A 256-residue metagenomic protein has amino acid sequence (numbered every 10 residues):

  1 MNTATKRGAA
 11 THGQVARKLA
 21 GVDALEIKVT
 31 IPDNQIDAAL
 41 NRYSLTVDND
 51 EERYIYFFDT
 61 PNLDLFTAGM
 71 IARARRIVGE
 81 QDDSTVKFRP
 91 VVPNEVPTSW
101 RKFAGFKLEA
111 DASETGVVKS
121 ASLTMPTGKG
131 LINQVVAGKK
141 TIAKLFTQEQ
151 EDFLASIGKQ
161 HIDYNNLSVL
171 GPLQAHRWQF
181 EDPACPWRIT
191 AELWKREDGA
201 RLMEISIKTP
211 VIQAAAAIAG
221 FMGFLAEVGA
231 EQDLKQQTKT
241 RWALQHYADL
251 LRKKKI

Functional and structural regions predicted by a protein language model:
N2-I256: Phosphate-end processing signature that detects enzymes handling 5′-triphosphorylated RNA and polyphosphate
